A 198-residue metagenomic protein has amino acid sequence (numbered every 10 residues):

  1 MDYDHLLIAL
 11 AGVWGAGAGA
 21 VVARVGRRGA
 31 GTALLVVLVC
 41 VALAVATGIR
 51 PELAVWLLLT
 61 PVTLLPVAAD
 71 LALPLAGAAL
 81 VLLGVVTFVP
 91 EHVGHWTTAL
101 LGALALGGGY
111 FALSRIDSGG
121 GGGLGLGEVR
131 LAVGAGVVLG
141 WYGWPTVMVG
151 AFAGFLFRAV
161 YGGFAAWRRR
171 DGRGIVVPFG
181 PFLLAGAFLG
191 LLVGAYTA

Functional and structural regions predicted by a protein language model:
M1-A198: A membrane-topology feature that recognizes alpha-helical transmembrane segments and their immediate juxtamembrane
